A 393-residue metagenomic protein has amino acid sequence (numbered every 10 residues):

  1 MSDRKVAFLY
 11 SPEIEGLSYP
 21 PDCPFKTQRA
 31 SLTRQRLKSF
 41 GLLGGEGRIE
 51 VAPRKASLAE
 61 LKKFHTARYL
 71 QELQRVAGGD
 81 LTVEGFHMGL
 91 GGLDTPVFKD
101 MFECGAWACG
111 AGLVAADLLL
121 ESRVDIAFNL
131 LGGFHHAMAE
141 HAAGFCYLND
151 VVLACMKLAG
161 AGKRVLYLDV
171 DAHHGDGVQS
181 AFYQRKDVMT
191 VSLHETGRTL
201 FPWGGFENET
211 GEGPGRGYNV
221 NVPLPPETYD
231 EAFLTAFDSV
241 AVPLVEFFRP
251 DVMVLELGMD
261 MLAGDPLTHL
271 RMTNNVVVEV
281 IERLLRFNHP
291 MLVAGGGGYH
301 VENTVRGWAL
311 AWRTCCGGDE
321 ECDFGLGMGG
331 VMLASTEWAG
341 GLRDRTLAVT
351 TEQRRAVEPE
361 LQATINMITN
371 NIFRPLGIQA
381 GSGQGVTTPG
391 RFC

Functional and structural regions predicted by a protein language model:
M1-K63: N-terminal low-complexity, Ser/Thr- and acidic-residue-enriched intrinsically disordered segments
S2-L9, E15-S18, E72-C393: A general "terminal functional-core" signal
G41-G44, R68, S122: Short glycine-centered helix-capping/turn motifs at secondary-structure transition points
I49-G89: Cationic, histidine-enriched alpha-helical/coil surfaces that engage anionic ligands
